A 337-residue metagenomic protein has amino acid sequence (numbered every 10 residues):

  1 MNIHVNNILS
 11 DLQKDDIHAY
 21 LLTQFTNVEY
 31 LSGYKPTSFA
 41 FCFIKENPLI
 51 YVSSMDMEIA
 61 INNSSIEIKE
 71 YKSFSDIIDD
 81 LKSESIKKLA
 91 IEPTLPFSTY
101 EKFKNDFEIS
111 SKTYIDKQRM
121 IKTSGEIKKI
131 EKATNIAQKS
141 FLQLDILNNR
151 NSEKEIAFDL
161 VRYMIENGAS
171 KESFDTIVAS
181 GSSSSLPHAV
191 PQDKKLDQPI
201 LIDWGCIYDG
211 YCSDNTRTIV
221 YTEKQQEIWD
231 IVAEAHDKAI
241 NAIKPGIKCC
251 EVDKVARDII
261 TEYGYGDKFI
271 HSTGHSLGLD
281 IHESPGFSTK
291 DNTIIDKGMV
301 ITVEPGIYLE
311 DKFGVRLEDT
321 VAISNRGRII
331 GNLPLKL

Functional and structural regions predicted by a protein language model:
M1-L337: Active-site neighborhoods and metal-handling regions in enzymes and metal-associated proteins
